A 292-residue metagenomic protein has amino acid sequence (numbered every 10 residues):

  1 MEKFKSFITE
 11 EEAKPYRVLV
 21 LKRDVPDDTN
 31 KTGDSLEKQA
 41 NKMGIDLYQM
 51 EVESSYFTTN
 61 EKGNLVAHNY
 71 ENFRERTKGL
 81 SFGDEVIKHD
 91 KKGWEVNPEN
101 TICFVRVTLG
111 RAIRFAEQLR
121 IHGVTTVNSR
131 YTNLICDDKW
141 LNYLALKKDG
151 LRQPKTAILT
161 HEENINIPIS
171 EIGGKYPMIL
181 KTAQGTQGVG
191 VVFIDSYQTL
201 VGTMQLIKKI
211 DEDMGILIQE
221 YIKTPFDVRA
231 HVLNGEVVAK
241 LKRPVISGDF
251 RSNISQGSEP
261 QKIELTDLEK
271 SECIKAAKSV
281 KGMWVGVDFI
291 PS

Functional and structural regions predicted by a protein language model:
M1-R17: Charge-dense, intrinsically disordered terminal/linker segments
V18-R23, W94, R120-G123, V127-L217 (+2 more regions): Active-site nucleotide/adenylate-binding loops and adjacent lid/helix of ATP-dependent enzymes
V20, F193, V232, F289-P291: Conserved hydrophobic "DFG−1" position in protein kinase catalytic cores
D24-I158: Conserved N-proximal alpha/beta basic substrate-recognition cap immediately N-terminal to, or forming the N-lobe
T108, A157, A183, Y221-I222 (+2 more regions): Anionic group-transfer/hydrolysis microenvironments
T108-G110, T132-C136, V237, R243-P244 (+1 more regions): Short glycine-enriched loops at secondary-structure junctions
V189-A276: Phosphate-binding site of ATP-dependent enzymes
E220, A277-S292: Conserved metal-phosphate-binding beta-hairpin within the catalytic cores of diverse ATP-dependent phosphoryl-transfer
